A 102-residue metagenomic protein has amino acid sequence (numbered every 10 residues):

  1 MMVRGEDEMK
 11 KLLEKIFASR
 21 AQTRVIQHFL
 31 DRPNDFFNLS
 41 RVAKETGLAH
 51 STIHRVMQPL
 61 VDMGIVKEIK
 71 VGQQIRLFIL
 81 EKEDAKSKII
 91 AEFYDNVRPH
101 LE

Functional and structural regions predicted by a protein language model:
M2-R24: Short alpha-helical segments that sit at the start of domains
L30-N34: Short helix-capping/hinge SLiMs at alpha-helix to coil transitions
R41-K44: A short acidic, leucine-rich amphipathic alpha-helix
M57-Q58: Short, hydrophobic-biased segments on the C-terminal half of alpha helices that form "recognition helices"
G64: Glycine-centered, phosphate/nucleic-acid-interacting loop/turn motifs that mediate DNA/RNA or nucleotide
K70-L77, E83: Short, Lys/Arg-rich nucleic-acid/phosphate-binding segment
A85-E102: Amphipathic alpha-helical dimerization/coiled-coil segments that flank or bridge DNA-binding/regulatory modules
